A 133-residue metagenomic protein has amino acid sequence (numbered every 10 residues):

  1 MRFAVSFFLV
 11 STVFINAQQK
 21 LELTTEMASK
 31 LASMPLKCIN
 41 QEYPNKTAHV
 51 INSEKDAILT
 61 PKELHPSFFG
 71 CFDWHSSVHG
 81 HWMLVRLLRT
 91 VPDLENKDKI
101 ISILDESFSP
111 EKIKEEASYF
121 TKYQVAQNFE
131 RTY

Functional and structural regions predicted by a protein language model:
M1-K20: Bacterial Sec-dependent N-terminal signal peptides
S6, S76-H79: Catalytic-loop motifs flanking and including active-site residues across diverse enzymes
Q19-F69: Low-complexity, Ser/Thr/Pro/Gly-enriched N-terminal "stalk/linker" regions
K62-P66, G70-C71, V78, V85-Y133: Extended ligand-binding groove/face enriched in aromatic
